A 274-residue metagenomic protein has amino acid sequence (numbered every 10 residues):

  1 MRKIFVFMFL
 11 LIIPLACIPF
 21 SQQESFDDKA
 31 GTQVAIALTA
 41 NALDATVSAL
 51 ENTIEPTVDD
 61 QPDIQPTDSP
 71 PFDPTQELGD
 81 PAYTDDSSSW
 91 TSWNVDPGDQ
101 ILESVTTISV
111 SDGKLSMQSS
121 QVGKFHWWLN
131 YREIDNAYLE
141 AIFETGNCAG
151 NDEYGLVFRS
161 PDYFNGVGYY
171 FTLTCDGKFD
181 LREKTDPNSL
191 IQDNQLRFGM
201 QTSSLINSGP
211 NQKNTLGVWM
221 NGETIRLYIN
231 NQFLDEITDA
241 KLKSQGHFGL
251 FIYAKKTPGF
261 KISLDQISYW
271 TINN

Functional and structural regions predicted by a protein language model:
C17-T84: Ser/Thr-rich, Proline-interspersed low-complexity disordered segments
P81-V105: Short, tryptophan-glycine- and acidic/Ser/Thr-enriched carbohydrate-recognition patches
S87, D265-Y269: Extracellular beta-strand elements of beta-rich domains used for carbohydrate recognition/degradation or cell-matrix
S87, L139-A141, N207-L227: Short tryptophan-centered beta-strand motifs in secreted/extracellular beta-sheet-rich domains of glycan-recognition
S104-F125, F251: Short carbohydrate-recognition loop motifs
S119-L190: Secretory/extracellular carbohydrate-interaction modules and structurally similar beta-sandwich "look-alikes"
S189-G217: Short, aromatic/His-centered strand-loop micro-motif at the edge of beta-sheets
I237-D265: Flexible glycan-contacting loops in extracellular carbohydrate-active proteins
